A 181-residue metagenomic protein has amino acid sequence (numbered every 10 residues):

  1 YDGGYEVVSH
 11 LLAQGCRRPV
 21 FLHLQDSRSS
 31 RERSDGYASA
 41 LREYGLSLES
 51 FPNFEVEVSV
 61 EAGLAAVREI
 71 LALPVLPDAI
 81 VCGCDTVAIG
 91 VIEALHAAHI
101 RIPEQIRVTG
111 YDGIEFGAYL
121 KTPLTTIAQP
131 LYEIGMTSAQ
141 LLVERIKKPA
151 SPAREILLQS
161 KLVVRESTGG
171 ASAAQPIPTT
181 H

Functional and structural regions predicted by a protein language model:
Y1-H181: Bacterial carbohydrate/catabolite-sensing allosteric modules
